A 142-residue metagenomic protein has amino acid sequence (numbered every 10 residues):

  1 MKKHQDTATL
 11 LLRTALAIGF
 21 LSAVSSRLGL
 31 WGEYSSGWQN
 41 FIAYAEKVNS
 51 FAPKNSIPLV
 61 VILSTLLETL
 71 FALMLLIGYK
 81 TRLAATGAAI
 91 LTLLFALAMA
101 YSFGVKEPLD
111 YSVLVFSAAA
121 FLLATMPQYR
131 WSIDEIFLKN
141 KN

Functional and structural regions predicted by a protein language model:
M1-S36, N49-S50, K54-L66, L70 (+1 more regions): Extended, low-polarity transmembrane helix blocks
W38-E46: A glycine-rich, hydrophobic loop/mini-helix early in the fold
